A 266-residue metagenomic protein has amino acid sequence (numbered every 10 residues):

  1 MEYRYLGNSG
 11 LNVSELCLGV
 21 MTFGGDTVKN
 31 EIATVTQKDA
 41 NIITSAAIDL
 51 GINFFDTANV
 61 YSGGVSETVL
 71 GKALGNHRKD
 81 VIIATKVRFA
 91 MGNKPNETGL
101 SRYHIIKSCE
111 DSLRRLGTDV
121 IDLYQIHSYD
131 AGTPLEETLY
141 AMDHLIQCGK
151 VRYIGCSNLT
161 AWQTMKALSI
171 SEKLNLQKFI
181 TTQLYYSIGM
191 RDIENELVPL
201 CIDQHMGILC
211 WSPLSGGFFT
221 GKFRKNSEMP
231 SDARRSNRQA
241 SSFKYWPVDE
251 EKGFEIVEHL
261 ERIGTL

Functional and structural regions predicted by a protein language model:
M1-V81, Q147: N-terminal binding-site loop/beta-alpha segment at the start of enzyme catalytic domains that lines or forms
L6, L18, A40, A47 (+11 more regions): Conserved, mostly hydrophobic/aromatic
L11-L16, L50-F54, H77-V81, G117-D122 (+4 more regions): Short, well-ordered coil/turn segments that N-cap beta-strands
M21-F23, A58-V60, K86-A90, I126-Y129 (+3 more regions): Active-site beta-loop-alpha junctions enriched in small/polar residues
G24-K29, A90-N96: A short acidic, helix-capping loop that chelates divalent metal ions and anchors anionic groups
I32-A47, T98-G117, E137-Y140, T164-S169: Short, acidic/polar
G92-Q125, Q177, Y185, G189-D192: Active-site gating/metal-coordination segments in enzymes
T133-L266: Beta/alpha (TIM)-barrel catalytic core signal, keyed to glycine-rich beta->alpha loops juxtaposed to Asp/Glu that bind
